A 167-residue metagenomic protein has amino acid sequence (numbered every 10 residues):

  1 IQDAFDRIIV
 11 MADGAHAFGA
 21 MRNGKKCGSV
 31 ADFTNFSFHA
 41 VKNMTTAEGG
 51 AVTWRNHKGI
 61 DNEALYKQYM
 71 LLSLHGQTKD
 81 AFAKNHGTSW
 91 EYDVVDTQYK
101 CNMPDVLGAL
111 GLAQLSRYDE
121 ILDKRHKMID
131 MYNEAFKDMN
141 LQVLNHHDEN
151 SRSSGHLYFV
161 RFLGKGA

Functional and structural regions predicted by a protein language model:
I1, M21, H57-A167: PLP-dependent aminotransferase class I/II
A4-M44, W90-V94: Conserved active-site segment immediately N-terminal to the catalytic lysine that forms the internal aldimine
I8, V52, Y158-F162: Short beta-strand element of the conserved SAM-dependent methyltransferase core
S29-D32, E48, L112, D123: A broad detector of short, well-ordered amphipathic alpha-helices that serve as recognition/interaction surfaces
N35-F36, M44-T45, G50-T53, C101 (+1 more regions): Short glycine- and hydrophobic/aromatic-rich loop-to-beta-strand nucleating segment in the catalytic cores
K42-T45, N150-R152: Short glycine/serine/proline-enriched coil/turn segments at secondary-structure junctions
